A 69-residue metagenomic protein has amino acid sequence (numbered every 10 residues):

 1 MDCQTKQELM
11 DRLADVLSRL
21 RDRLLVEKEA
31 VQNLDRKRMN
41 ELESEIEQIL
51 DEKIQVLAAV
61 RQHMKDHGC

Functional and structural regions predicted by a protein language model:
M1-S18: Short, charge/polar-rich alpha-helical segments
L25-C69: Short, charge-rich amphipathic interface segments used for partner binding and complex assembly
